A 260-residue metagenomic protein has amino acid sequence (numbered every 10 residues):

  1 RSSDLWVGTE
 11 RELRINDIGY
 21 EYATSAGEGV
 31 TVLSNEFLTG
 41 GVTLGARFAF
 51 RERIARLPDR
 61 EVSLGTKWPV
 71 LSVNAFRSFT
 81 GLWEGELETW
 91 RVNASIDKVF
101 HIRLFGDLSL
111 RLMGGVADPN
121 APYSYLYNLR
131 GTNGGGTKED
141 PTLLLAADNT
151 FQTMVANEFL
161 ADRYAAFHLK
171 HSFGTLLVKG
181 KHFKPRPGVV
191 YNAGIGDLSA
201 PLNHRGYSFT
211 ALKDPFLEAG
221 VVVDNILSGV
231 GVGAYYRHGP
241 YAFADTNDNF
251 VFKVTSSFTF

Functional and structural regions predicted by a protein language model:
R1-F260: Exposed, low-structure sequence patches enriched in small/polar residues
